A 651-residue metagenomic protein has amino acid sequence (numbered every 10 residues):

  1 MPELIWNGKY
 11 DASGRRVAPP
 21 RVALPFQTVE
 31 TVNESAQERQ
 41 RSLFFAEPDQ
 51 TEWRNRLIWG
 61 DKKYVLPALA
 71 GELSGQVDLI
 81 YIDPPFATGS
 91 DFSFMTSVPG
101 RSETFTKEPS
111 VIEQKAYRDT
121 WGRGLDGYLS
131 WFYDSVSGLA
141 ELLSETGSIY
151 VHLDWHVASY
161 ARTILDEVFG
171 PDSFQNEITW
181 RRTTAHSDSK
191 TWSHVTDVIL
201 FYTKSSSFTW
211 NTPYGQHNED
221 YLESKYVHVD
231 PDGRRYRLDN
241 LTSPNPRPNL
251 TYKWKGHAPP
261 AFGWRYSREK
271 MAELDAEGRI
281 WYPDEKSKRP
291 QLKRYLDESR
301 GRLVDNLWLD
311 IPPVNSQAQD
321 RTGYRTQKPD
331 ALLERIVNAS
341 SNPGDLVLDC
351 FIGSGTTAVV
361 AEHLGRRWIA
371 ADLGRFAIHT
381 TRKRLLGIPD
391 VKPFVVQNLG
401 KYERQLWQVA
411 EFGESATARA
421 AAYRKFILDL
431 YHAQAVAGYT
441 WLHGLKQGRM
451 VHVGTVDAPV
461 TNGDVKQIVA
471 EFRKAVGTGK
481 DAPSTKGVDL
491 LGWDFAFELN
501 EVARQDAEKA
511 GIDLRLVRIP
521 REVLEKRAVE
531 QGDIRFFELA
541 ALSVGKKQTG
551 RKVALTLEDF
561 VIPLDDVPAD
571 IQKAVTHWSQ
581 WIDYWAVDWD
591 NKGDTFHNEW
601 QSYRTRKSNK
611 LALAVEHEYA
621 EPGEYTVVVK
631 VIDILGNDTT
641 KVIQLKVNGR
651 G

Functional and structural regions predicted by a protein language model:
M1-R54, A70-S74, A140, R162 (+5 more regions): Accessory, often C-terminal, charged low-complexity segments
F44-T51, V111-G122, M271, I311-R321: Short glycine/proline-rich turn/loop motifs
T51, N55-W59, R118-F132, P260 (+2 more regions): Short acidic-aromatic active-site loops that bind/stabilize oxyanions
W59-G75: Conserved RecA-like ASCE ATPase "motif II neighborhood" in helicase/translocase motors
L73-S148, H156, W210-K255, H363-L364 (+1 more regions): SAM-dependent methyltransferase catalytic-core segment centered on the flexible catalytic loop and adjoining short
I82-A87, F132-V136, I149, A161 (+1 more regions): Extended, hydrophobic alpha-helical segments in both membrane/secreted and soluble proteins
A116-D119, R123-G127, H152, H186-K190 (+4 more regions): Alpha-helix capping and helix-loop boundary segments enriched in small/acidic/polar residues
D297-K328, L333, D345: Active-site-adjacent "gating/activation" loops or surface patches in catalytic cores
